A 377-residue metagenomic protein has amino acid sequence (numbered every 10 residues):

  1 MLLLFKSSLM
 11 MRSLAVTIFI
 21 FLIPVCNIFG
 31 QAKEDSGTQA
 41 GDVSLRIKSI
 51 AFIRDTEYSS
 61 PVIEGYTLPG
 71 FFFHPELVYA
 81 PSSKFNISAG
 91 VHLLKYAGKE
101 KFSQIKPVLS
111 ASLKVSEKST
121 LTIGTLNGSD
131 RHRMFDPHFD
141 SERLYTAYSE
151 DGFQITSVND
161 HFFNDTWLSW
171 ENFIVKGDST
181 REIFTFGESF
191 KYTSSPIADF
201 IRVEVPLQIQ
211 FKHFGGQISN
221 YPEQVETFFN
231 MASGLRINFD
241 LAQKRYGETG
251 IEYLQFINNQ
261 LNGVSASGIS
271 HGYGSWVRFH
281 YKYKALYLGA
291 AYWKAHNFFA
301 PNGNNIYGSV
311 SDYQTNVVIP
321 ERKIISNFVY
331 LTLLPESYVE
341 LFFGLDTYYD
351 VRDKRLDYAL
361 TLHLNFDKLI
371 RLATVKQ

Functional and structural regions predicted by a protein language model:
M1-T38, I155, Y358-I370, K376-Q377: Bacterial Sec-dependent N-terminal signal peptides
K33-T56, I87, L121, E336-S337: Transmembrane beta-strand segments of Gram-negative outer membrane beta-barrel proteins
F52-F72, A89-H92: Surface-exposed strand-loop-strand hairpins of Gram-negative outer-membrane beta-barrel proteins
R54-T56, D130-M134, G216: Short acidic/His/Gly/Ser-rich catalytic and metal-binding motifs that mark active-site loops of diverse hydrolases
G70, G90, V108, N159-L168 (+2 more regions): Exposed, low-structure sequence patches enriched in small/polar residues
H74-V78: Histidine-anchored nucleotide/phosphate-binding helix
F85-S116, D136-P137: Surface-exposed loop and membrane-interface regions of Gram-negative outer-membrane beta-barrel proteins
T120-K191: Surface-exposed coil loops of outer-membrane beta-barrel proteins
